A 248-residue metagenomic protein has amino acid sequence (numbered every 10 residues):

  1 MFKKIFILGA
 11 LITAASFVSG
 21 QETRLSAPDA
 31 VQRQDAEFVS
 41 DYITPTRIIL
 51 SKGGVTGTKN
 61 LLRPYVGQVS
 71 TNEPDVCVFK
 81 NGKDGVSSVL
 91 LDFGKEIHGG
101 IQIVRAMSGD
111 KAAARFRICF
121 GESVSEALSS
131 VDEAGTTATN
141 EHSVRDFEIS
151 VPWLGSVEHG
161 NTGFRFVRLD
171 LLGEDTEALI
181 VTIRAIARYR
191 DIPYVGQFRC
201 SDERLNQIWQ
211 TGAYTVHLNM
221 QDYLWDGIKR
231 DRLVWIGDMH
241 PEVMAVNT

Functional and structural regions predicted by a protein language model:
M1-K4: Positively charged n-region of N-terminal signal peptides that target proteins for export
A10-V18: Hydrophobic h-region of N-terminal signal peptides that target proteins for export in Gram-negative bacteria
T13-A14, V216, V246: Generic helix-packing signal
Q21-D226, G237-D238: Extracellular/oxidizing-compartment recognition motifs
K229: Short, solvent-exposed loop/turn elements at beta->coil junctions and helix N-caps that rim active or binding pockets
P241-T248: Well-ordered alpha-helical scaffold segments within catalytic/enzyme domains
